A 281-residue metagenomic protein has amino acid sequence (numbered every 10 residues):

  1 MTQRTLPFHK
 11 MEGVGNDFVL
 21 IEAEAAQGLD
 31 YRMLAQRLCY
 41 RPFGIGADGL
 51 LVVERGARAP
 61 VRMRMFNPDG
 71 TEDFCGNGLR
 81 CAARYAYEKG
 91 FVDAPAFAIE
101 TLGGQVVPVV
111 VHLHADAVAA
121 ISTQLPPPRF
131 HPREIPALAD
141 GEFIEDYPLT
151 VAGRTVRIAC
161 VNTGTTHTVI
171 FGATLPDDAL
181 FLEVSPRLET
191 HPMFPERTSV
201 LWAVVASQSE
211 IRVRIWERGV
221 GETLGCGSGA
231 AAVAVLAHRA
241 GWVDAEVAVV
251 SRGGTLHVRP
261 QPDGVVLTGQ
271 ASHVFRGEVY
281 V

Functional and structural regions predicted by a protein language model:
M1-A117, T168-V281: A glycine-rich beta-to-alpha transition motif near the start of alpha/beta enzyme domains, typified by
M1-E24, T123, I135, A139-V161: N-terminal, positively charged, Ser/Thr/Ala/Gly-biased leader segments that form transit/presequence-like amphipathic
A117-L125: Short, solvent-exposed secondary-structure boundary/capping segments
A120, R133-P136, F171: Flexible, glycine/proline-enriched loop segments at strand-loop-helix junctions that form or flank small-ligand binding
P126-P127, S272: Short, solvent-exposed aromatic-acidic interface loops
R129-R133, R276: Short, charged/polar, Gly/Pro-enriched secondary-structure boundary elements
R157-I158, T166-V169: Selected transmembrane alpha-helices and immediately adjacent juxtamembrane segments of polytopic inner-membrane
V161-T163, L267: Active-site donor-nucleotide binding/catalytic segment of nucleotide-sugar enzymes
